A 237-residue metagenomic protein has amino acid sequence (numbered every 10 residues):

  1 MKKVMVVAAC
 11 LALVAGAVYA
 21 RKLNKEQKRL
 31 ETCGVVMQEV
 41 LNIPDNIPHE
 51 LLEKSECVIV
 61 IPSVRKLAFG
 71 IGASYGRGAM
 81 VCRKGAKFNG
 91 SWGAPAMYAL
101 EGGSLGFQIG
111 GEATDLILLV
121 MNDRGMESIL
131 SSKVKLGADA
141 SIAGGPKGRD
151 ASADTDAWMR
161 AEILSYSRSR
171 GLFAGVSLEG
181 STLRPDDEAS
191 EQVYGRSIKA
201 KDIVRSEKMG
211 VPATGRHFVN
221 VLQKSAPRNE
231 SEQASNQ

Functional and structural regions predicted by a protein language model:
V4-V14: Sec-dependent N-terminal signal peptides
A15-R21: Sec/Tat signal peptide C-region and signal peptidase I cleavage site
R21-Q237: Small-residue-enriched, tightly packed secondary-structure blocks
